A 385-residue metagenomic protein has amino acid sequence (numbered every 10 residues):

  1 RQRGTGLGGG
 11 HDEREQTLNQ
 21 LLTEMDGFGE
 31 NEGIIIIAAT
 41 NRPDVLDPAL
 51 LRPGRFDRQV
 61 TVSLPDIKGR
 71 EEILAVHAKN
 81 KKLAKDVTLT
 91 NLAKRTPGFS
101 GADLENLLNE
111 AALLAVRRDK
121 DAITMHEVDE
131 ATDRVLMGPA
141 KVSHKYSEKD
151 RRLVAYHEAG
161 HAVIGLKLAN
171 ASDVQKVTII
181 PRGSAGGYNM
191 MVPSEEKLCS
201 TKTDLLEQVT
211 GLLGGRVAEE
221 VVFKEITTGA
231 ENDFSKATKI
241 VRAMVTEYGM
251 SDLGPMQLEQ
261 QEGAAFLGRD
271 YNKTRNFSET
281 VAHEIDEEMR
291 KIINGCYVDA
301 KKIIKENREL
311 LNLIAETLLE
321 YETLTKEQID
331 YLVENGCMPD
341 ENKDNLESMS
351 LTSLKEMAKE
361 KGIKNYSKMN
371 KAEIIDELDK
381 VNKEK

Functional and structural regions predicted by a protein language model:
R1-Q16, Q59-K68, K81, G98 (+3 more regions): Flexible beta-alpha connector loops of hexameric P-loop NTPases
N19, I35-T40: Structural recognition of the conserved hydrophobic beta-strand(s) that form the central parallel beta-sheet of P-loop
F28-I35, P48-A49, V62-D129, R134-S143 (+3 more regions): Conserved C-terminal "switch" segment of AAA+ ATPases
A38-P43, P65, K167: A short beta-strand-to-loop transition that corresponds to the Sensor-1 phosphate-sensing loop of AAA+ P-loop ATPases
P43-R55: Short regulatory helix/loop adjacent to the ATP-binding pocket of P-loop NTPases
V142-L153: Short pre-active-site segment immediately N-terminal to the catalytic Zn-binding motif
R151-Y156, A162-D344: Soluble catalytic regions of large protease machineries
K343-K385: Basic helix-extension-helix modules of the SAP/HeH family
